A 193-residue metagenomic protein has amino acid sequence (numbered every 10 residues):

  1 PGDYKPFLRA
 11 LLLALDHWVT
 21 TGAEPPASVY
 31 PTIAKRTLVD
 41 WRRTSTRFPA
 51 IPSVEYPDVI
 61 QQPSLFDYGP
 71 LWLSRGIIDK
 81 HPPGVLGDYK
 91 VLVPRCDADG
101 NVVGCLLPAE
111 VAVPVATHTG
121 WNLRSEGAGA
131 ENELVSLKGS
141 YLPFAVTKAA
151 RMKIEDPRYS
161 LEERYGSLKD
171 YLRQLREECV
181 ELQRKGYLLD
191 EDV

Functional and structural regions predicted by a protein language model:
P1-V193: C-terminal His-loop and adjacent cap/lid subdomain of alpha/beta-hydrolase
